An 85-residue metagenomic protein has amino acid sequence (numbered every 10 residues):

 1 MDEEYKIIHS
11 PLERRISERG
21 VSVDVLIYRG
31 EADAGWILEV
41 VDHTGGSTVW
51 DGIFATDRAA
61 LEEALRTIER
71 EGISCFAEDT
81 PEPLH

Functional and structural regions predicted by a protein language model:
M1-G35: Short N-terminal "domain-start" leader segments that mark the transition from disordered tails or signal peptides into
E3-K6, E71-H85: Short, charged, intrinsically disordered terminal tails
I16, G20, D57-R58, A77: Solvent-exposed, flexible loop/coil residues
I27-V49: Short aromatic-glycine-(Arg/Gly/Cys) micro-motifs in beta-strand/loop hairpins
G45-A59: A short, exposed loop/beta-hairpin motif centered on an aromatic-Gly-Thr core
A55-G72: A short, charged, amphipathic alpha-helix used as a generic interaction element across diverse proteins
